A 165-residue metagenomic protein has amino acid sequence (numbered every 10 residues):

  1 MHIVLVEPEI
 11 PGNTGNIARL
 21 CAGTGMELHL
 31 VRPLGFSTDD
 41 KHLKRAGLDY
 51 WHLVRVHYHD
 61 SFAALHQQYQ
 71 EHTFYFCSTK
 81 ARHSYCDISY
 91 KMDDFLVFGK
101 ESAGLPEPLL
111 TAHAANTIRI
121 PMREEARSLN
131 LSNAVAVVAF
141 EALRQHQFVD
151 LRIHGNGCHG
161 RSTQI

Functional and structural regions predicted by a protein language model:
M1-I165: Post-transcriptional modification and biogenesis factors for structured RNAs of the translation apparatus
